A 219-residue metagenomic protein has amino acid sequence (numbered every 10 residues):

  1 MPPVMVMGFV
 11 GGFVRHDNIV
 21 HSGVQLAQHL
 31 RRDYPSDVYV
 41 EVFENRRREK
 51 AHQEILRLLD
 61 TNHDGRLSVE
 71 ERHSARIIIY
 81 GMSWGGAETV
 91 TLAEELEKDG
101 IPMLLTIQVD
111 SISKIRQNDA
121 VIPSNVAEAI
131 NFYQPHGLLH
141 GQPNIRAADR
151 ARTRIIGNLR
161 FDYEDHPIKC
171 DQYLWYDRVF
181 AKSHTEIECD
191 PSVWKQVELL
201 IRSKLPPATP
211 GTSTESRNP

Functional and structural regions predicted by a protein language model:
M1-A75, V179, S183: Active-site catalytic motif of lipid deacylating hydrolases and related acyltransferases
V14-S22, F43, R47, Y80-E88 (+2 more regions): Extracytoplasmic/periplasmic, Sec-exported soluble proteins
S22-Q25, R46, A93-E95, Q108 (+5 more regions): Generic preference for flexible, low-structure residues
L30, I55-D149: Serine-dependent carboxylesterase/thioesterase catalytic core of lipase-like alpha/beta-hydrolase/SGNH enzymes
A127-P219: C-terminal catalytic-base region of ester-bond hydrolases, centering on the histidine of the charge-relay
